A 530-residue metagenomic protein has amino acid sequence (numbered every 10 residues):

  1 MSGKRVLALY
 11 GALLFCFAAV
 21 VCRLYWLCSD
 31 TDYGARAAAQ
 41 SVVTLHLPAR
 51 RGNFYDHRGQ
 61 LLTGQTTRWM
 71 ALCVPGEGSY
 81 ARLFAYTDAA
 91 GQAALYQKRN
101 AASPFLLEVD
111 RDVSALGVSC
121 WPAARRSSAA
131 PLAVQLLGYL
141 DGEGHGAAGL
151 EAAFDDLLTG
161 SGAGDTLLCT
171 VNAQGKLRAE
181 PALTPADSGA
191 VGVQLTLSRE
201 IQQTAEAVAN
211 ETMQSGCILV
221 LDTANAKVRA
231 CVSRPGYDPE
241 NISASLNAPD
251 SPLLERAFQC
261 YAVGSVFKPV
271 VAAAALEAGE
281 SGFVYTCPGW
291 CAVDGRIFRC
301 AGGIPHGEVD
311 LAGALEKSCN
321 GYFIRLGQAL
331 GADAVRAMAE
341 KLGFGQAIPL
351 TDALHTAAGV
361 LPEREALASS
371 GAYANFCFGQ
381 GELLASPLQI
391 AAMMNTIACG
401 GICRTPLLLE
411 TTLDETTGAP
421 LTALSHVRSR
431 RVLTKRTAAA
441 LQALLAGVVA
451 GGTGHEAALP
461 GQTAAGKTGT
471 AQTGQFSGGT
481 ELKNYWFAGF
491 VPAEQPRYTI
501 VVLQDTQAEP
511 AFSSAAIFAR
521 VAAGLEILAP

Functional and structural regions predicted by a protein language model:
M1-I242, F283, R336-K341, A457-A458 (+2 more regions): Periplasmic/cell-envelope proteins involved in peptidoglycan metabolism and beta-lactam response
T63, D222-S265, V270-Q504, P530: Beta-lactam-recognizing serine transpeptidase/beta-lactamase-like catalytic domain environment
